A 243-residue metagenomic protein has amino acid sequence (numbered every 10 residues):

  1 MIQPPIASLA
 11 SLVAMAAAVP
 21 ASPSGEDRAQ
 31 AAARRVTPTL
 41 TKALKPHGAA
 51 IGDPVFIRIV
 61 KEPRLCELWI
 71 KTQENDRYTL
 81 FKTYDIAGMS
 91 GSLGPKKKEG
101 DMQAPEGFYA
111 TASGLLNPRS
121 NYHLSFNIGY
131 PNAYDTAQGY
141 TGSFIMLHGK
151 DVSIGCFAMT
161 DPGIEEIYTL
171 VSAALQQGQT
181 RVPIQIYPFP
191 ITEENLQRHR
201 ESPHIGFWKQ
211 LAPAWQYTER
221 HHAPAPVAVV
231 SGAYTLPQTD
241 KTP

Functional and structural regions predicted by a protein language model:
M1-L9: Bacterial N-terminal signal peptides that target proteins for export
I6-A7, D53, T180: Residues at beta-strand starts and edge strands
L12-P20: Hydrophobic h-region of N-terminal signal peptides that target proteins for export in Gram-negative bacteria
V19-T72, T83: N-terminal accessory segments that precede or flank the first globular/catalytic domain
P38-F56, L68-I70, G88-E99, E106-S113 (+1 more regions): N-terminal post-signal-peptidase region of extra-cytosolic proteins
V60-P63, D85-G91, I184-P190: Acidic helix-start/capping segments at beta-turn-to-alpha-helix junctions
T72-M89: Short Gly/aromatic-enriched secondary-structure transition segments
G100-P243: Exported/periplasmic cell-wall-interacting domains
